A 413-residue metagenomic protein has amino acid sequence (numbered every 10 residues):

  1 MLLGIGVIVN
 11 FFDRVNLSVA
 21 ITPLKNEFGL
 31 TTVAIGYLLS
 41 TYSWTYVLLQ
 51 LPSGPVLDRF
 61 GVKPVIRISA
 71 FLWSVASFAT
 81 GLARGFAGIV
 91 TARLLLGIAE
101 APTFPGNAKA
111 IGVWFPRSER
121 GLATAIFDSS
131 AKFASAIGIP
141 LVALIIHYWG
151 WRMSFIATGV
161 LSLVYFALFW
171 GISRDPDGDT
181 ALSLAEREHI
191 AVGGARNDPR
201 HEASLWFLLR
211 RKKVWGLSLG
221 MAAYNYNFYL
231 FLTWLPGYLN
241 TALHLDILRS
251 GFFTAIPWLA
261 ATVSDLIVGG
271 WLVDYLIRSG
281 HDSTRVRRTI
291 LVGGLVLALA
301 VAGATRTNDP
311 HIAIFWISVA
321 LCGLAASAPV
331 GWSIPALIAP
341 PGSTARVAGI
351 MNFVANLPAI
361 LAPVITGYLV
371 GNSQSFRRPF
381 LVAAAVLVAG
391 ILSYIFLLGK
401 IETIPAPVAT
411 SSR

Functional and structural regions predicted by a protein language model:
V15, S43-L51, S135-A136, W258 (+2 more regions): Residue-level signature of mid-helix packing/kink "hotspots" within the transmembrane helices of 12-pass Major
L17-V19, R210-I267, A328, W332 (+1 more regions): Extracytoplasmic gate region of multi-pass secondary transporters
G29, G61, L82-G88, A99 (+4 more regions): Helix-breaking motifs and short loop linkers at transmembrane-helix boundaries and internal kinks in secondary membrane
L48-A87: Conserved MFS/SLC helix-loop-helix module at the cytosolic interface between two early adjacent transmembrane helices
P64-F78, R285-A302: Structural signature of the two symmetry-related core transmembrane helices
L72, A76-A79, A87-L95, I312-V319: Paired small-residue
A92-F133: Cytoplasmic helix-loop-helix junction between adjacent transmembrane helices in 12-TM secondary transporters
F127-T180: Helix-loop-helix hairpin linking two adjacent transmembrane segments in secondary transporters
